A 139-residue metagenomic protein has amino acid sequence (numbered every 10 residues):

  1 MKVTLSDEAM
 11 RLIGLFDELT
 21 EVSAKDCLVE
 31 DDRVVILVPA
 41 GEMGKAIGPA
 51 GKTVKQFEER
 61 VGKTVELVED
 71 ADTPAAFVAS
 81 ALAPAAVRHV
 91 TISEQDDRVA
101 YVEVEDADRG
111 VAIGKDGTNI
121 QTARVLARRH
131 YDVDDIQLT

Functional and structural regions predicted by a protein language model:
M1-T139: RNA-contacting regions in translation and RNA-metabolism proteins, encompassing KH/S1 modules where present
